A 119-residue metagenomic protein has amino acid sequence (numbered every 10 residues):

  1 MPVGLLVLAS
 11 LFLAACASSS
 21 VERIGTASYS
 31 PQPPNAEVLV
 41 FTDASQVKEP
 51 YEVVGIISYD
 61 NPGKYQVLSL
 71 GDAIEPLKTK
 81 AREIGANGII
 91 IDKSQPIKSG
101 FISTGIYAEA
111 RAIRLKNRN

Functional and structural regions predicted by a protein language model:
M1-L5: Bacterial N-terminal signal peptides that target proteins for export
F12-A15: C-terminal motif of bacterial Sec signal peptides marking the signal peptidase cleavage site
A17-S20: Bacterial signal peptide processing site
G25-V47: Post-signal peptide N-terminal segment of mature Sec-exported envelope proteins
V47-Y51, R82-E83, I102-S103: Extracellular/periplasmic catalytic domains that process cell-envelope and extracellular macromolecules
E52-V53, I57-K93: Short, well-ordered alpha-helical segments
I74, T79, N87-N119: Surface-exposed short loop/turn segments
